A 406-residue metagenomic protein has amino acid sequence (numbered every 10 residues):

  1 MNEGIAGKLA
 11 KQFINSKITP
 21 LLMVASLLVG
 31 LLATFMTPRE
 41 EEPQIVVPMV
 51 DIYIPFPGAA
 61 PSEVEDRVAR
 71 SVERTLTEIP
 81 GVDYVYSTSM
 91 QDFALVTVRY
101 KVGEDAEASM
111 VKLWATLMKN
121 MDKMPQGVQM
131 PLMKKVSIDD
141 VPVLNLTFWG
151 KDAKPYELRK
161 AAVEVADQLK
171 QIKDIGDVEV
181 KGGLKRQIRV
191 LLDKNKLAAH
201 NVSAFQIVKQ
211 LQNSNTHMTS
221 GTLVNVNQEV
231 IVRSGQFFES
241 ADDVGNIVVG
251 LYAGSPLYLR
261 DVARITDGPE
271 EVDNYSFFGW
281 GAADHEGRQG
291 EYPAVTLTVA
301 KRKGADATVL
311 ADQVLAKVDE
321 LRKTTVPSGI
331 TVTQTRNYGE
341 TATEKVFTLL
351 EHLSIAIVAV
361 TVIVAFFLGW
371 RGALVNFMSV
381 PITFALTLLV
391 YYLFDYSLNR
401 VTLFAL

Functional and structural regions predicted by a protein language model:
M1-I357, A365, V375, Y396-V401: Membrane-proximal extracytoplasmic
L113, V362, A373-D395, F404-L406: Small-residue-enriched core segments of transmembrane alpha-helices in multipass membrane transport and channel
